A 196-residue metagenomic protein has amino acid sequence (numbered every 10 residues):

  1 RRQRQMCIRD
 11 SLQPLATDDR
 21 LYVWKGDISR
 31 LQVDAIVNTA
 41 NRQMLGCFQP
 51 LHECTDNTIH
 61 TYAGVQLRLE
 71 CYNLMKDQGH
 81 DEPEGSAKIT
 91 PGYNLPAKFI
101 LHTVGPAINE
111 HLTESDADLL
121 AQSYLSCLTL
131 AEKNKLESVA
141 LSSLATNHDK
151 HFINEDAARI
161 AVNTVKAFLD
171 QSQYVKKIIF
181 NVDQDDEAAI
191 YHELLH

Functional and structural regions predicted by a protein language model:
Q3-I8: Short, small-residue-biased leader/transition segments that mark boundaries at the very start of proteins
L15-G26, E82-S86: Short gly/ser/thr-rich secondary-structure transition/capping motifs
G26-G79: Short, conserved "active-site rim" segments that organize catalytic pockets and cofactor/ligand binding
I28-S29, R42, N94, T146 (+1 more regions): Conserved beta-strand elements of beta-rich interaction domains across eukaryotes, especially beta-propellers
D34, K98, E137: Conserved acidic residues
I59-A107: Glycine/small-residue-rich phosphate/adenosyl-binding loop
A107-H196: Phosphate/ribose-phosphate-bearing ligand recognition and processing surfaces, centered on ADP-ribose/NAD(+/P+) systems
